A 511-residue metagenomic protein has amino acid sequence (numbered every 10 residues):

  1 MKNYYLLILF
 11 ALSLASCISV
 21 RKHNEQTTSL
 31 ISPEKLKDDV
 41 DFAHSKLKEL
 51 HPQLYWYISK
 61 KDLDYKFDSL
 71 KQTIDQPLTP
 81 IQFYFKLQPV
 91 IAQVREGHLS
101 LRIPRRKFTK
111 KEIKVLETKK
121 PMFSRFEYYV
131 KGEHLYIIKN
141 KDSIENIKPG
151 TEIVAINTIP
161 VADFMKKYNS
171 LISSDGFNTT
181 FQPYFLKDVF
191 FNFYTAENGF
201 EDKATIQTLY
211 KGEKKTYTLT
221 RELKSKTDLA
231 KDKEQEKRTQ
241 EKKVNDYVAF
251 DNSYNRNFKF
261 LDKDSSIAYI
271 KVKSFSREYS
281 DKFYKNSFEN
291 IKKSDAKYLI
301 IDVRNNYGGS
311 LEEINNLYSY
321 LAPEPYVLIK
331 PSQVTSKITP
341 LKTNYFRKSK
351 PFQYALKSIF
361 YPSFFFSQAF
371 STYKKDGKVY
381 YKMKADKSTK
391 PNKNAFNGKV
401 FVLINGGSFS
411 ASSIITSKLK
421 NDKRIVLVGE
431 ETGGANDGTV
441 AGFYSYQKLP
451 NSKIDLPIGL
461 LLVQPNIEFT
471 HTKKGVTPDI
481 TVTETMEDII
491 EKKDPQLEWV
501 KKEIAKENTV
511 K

Functional and structural regions predicted by a protein language model:
Y4-S13: Sec-dependent N-terminal signal peptides
I18-L299, V303-Q333, N436-K448, D455 (+4 more regions): Flexible, low-complexity junctional segments that flank or bridge functional domains
I172-S174, K297-K382, K420: Glycine- and acidic-residue-enriched helix-capping/beta->alpha junction motif
N198-F200, V248-F250, F360-G398: Alpha-helix-centered segments that form part of catalytic cores
D295-I300, A395-F401: Short, surface-exposed connector motifs at secondary-structure boundaries
K375-A395, N405-S417, P495, W499-E503 (+1 more regions): Charge-patterned, long linear interaction tracts outside catalytic cores
K399-N421, I425-D437: Extended C-terminal subregions enriched in glycine
G475-E487: A hydrophobic, small-residue-rich beta->alpha segment in the mid-to-C-terminal subdomain of diverse proteins
